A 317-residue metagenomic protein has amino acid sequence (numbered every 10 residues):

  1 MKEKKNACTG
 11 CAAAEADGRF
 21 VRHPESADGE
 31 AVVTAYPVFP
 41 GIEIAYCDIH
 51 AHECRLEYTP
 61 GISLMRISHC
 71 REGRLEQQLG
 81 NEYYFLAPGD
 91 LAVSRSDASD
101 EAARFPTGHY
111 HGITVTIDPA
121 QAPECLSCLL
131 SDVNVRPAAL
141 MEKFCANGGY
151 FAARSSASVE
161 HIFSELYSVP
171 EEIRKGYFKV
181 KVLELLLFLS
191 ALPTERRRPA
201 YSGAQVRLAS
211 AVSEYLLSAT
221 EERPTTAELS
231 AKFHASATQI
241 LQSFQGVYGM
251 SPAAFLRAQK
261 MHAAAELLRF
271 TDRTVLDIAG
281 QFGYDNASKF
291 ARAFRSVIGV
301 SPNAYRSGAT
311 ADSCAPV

Functional and structural regions predicted by a protein language model:
M1-A14: Short Lys/Arg-enriched alpha/beta "domain-start" segment
E15-H111: N-terminal functional module of multi-domain proteins
R66, Y177, S251: Amphipathic alpha-helical recognition patches that constitute DNA-binding helices
E76-Q78, Y83-Q205, A209, T226-A227 (+4 more regions): Alpha-helical bundle regulatory/interaction domains
S210-S218, R223-E228, G246-S288, S307-V317: Terminal helix-turn-helix DNA-binding modules in bacterial transcription factors
Q239-I240, F244, K289-F290, F294: Short hydrophobic/aromatic patch on the recognition helix
G249, G283, F294-R295, G299-P302: Conserved phosphate-binding and hydrolysis motifs of nucleotide-dependent enzymes
